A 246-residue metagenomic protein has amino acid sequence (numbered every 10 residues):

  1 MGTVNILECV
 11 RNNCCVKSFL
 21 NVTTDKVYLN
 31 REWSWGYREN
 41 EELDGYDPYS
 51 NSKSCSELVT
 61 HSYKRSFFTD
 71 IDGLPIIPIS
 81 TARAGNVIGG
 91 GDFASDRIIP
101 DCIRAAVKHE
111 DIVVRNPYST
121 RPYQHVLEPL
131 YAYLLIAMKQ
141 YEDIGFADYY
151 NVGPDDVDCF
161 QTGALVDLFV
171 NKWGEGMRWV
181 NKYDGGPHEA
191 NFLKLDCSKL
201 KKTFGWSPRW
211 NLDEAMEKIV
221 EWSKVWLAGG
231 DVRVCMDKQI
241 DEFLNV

Functional and structural regions predicted by a protein language model:
M1-E8, N12, V16-S18, V22 (+2 more regions): Catalytic helix-loop patch of NAD(P)-dependent Rossmann-fold dehydrogenases
M1-V4, L58-H61, P100, L127 (+3 more regions): Surface-exposed alpha-helical interface segments used for non-catalytic interactions
E8-N12, H61, R65, R104 (+3 more regions): Short, well-ordered alpha-helices that flank and scaffold nucleotide-derived cofactor binding pockets
W35-N40, R97-P100, Y131, L168-V170: Glycine-rich, phosphate-binding/catalytic loops in enzymes
P48, G91-A94, L127, N191: Short, solvent-exposed loop/turn segments at secondary-structure boundaries
N86, A106-V246: C-terminal substrate-binding subdomain of Rossmann-fold SDR/epimerase-dehydratase oxidoreductases
